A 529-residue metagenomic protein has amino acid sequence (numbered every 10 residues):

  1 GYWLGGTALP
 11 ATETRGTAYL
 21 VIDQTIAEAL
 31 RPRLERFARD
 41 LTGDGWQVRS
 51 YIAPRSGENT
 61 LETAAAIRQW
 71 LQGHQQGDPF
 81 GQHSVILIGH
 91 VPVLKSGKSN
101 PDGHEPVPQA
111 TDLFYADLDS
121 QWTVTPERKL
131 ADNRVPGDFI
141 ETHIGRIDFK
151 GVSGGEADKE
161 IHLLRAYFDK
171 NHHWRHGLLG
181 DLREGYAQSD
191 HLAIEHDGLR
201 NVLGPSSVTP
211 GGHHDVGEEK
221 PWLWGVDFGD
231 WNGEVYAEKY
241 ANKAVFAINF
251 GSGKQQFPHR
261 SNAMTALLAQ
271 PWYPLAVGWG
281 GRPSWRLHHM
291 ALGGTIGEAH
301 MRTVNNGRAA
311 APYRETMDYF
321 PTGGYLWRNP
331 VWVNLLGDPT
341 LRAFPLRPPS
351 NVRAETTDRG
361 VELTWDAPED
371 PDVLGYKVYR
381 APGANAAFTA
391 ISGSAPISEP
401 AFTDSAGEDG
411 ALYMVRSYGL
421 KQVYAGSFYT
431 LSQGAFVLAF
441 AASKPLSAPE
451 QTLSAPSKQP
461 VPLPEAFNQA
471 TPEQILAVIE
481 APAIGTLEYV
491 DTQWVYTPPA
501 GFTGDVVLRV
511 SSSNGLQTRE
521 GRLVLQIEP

Functional and structural regions predicted by a protein language model:
G1-T364, L374-K377, A390-S392, T403 (+1 more regions): Cysteine-dependent hydrolase recognition
L363-A367, L463-E465: Aromatic/hydrophobic beta-strand junction motif of beta-rich domains
P368-T389, A470-I475: Solvent-exposed loop/turn segments flanking beta-strands in beta-repeat/beta-sandwich domains
R380-A386, L420, I479-I484: Change "in extracellular beta-sheet-rich domains … of secreted and cell-surface proteins" to "in beta-sheet-rich domains
I397-T403, T492: Short S/T/G- and acidic-enriched coil/turn segments that sit immediately N-terminal to beta-strands in beta-sandwich
A442-T471, L516-P529: Extracellular interdomain linkers/hinges and stalk-like, low-complexity segments in secreted or single-pass
Q459-T497, G521-L523: Surface-exposed or secretory-pathway low-complexity segments enriched in glycine-proline and Ser/Thr/acidic residues
G504-N514: A short beta-strand micro-motif common to beta-rich folds, especially ectodomain repeats
